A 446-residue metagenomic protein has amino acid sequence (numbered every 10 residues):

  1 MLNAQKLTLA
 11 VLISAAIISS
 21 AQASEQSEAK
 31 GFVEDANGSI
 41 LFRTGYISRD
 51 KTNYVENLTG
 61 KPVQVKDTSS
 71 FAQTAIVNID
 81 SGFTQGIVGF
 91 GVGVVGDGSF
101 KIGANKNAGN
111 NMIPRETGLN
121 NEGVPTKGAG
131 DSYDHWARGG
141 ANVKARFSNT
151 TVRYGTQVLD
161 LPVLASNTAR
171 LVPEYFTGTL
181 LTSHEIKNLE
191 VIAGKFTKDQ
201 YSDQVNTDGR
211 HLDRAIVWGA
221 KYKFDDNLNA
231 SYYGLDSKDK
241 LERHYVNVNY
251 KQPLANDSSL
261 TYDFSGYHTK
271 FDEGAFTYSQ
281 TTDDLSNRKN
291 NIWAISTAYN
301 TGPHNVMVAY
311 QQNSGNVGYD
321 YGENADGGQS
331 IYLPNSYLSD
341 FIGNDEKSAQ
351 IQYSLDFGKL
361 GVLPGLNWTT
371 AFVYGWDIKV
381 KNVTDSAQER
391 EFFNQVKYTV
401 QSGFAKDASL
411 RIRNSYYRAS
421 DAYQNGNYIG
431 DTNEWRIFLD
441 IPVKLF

Functional and structural regions predicted by a protein language model:
M1-V33, Y428, V443-F446: Cleavable N-terminal export/targeting peptides
Q22-G38, D80-F90, Y133, N188 (+5 more regions): Short loop/turn motifs that connect adjacent beta-strands in outer-membrane beta-barrel proteins
K30-G31, T44, S81-F83, K144-F147 (+9 more regions): Residue-level signature of outer-membrane beta-barrel architecture
I79-E122, T126-Q204, A220-F224, L228 (+1 more regions): Outer membrane beta-barrel
V152-S166, V191-K198, W218-A220, D226-K238 (+4 more regions): Transmembrane beta-strand segments that form the barrel wall of outer-membrane beta-barrel proteins
S166-P173, D199, R210-L212, L235-Y245 (+3 more regions): Solvent-exposed loop/turn segments connecting transmembrane beta-strands in outer-membrane beta-barrel proteins
I192-G209, D236, D257-D340, N344 (+1 more regions): Outer-membrane beta-barrel translocator/channel fold
W218, I351, D431-F446: Outer-membrane beta-barrel "beta-signal"
